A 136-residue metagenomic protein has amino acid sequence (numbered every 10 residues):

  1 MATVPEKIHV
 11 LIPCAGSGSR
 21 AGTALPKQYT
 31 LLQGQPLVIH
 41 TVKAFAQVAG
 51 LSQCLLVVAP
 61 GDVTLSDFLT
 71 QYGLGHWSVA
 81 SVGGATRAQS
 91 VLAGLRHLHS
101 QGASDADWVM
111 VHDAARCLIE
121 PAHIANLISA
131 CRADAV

Functional and structural regions predicted by a protein language model:
V4-V63: N-terminal glycine-rich phosphate-binding loop and ensuing alpha1 helix
L25-Q28, L69-Y72, L95-R96, H123-L127: Short, glycine/charged-enriched secondary-structure capping and boundary segments
V48-G50, Q71-W77, G102-A103: Short helix-capping segments at alpha-helix termini
L51-L55, S78, A135: Short active-site oxyanion
V63-L69: Acidic helix N-cap motif at the loop->helix transition within catalytic regions of sugar-transfer enzymes
G73-R87: Conserved donor nucleotide-binding strand/loop of the catalytic core
A85-V136: Conserved beta-loop-beta/alpha segment of the NTase-like Rossmann-fold superfamily that binds/positions NTPs
